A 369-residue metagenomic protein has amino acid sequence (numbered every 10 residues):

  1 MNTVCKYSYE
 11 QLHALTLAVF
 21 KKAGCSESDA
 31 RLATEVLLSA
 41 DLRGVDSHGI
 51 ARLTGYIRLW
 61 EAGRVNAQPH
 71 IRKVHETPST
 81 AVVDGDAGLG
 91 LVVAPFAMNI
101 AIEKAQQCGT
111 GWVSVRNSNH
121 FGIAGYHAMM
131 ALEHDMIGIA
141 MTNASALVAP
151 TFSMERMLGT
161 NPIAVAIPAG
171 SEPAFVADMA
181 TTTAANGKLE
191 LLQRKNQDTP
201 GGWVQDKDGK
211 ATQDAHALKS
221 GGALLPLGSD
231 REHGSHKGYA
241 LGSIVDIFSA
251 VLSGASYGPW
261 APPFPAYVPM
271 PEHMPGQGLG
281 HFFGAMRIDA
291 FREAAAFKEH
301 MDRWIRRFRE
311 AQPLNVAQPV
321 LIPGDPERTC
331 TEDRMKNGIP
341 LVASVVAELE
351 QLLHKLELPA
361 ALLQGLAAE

Functional and structural regions predicted by a protein language model:
N2-L12, I247, S256-E369: Catalytic-core signal marking the mid-to-C-terminal active-site face
S8-L12, C25-A51, V65-E76, H273-G278: N-terminal glycine-rich anion-binding loops that anchor highly charged ligand groups
H48-I102: Active-site cofactor/substrate anionic-group-binding motifs, chiefly glycine- and Lys/Arg-rich phosphate-binding loops
V74-D84, F96-G111, D206-G228: Residues forming anionic-ligand binding surfaces in small-molecule and nucleic-acid pockets of primarily soluble enzymes
T80-G170, M179: A generic, well-ordered mixed alpha/beta core segment in the N-terminal half of proteins
V148-L218: Phosphate/diphosphate-binding glycine-rich loops and adjacent basic-rich segments that engage nucleotide
Q197-W260, F264, V268: Secondary-shell segments that build the walls of catalytic and ion/ligand-binding clefts
